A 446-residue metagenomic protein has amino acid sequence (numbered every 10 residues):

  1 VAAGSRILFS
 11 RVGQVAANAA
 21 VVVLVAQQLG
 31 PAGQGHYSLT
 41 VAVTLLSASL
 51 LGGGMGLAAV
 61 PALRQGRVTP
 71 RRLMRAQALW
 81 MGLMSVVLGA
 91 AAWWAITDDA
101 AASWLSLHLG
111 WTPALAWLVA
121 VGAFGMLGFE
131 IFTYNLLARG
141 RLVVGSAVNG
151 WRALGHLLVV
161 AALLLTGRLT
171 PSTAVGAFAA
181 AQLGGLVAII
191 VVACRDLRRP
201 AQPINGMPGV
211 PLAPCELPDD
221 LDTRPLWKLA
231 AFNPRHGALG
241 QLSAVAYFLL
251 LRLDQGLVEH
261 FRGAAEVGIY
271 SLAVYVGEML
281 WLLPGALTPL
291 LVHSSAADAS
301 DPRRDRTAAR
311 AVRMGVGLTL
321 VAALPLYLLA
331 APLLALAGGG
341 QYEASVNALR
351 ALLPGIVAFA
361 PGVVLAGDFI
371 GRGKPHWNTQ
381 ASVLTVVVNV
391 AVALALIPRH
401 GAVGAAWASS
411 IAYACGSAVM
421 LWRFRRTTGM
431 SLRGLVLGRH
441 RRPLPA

Functional and structural regions predicted by a protein language model:
V1-G56, S85, R235-A264, Y413: Signature of the first transmembrane helix
A3-Q14, N18, T40, S49-A101 (+3 more regions): Membrane-water interface segments that mark the loop-to-transmembrane alpha-helix transition
V41-S49, Y247, Y270-P289, T319-A322 (+1 more regions): Transmembrane helix-bundle signature of multi-pass secondary active exporters and lipid flippases
L51-V68, A138, A273, G277-P302 (+1 more regions): Helix-loop junctions and terminal segments of transmembrane helices in multi-pass membrane transport/translocation
Q65, G125-N149, P354-A381: Membrane-interface junctions at transmembrane-helix termini in multi-pass inner-membrane proteins
T97-V119, A264-A265, Y327-A360: Interfacial segments at transmembrane-helix termini and the short loops linking adjacent helices
P113, W117, S146-R198, L384 (+2 more regions): Hydrophobic alpha-helical transmembrane segments
G167, P171-F178, A188-L251, A299-R303 (+1 more regions): Interhelical loop/hinge segments that connect adjacent transmembrane helices in multipass membrane
